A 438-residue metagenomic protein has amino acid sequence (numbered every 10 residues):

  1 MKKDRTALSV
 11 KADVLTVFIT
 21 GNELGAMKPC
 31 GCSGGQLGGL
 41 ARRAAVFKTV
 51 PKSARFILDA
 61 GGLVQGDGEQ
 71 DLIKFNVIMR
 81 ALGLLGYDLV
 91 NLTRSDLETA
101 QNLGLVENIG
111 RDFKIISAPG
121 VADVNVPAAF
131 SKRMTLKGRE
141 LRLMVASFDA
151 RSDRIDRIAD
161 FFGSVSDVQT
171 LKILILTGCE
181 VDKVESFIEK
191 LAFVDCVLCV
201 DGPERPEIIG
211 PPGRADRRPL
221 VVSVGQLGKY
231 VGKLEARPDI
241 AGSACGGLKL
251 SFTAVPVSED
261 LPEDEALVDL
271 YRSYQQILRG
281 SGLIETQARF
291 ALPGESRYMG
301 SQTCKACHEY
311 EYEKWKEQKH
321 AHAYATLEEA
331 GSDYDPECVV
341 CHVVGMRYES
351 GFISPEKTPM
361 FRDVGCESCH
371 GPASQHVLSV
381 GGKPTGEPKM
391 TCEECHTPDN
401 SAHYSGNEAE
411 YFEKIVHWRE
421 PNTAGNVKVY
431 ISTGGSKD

Functional and structural regions predicted by a protein language model:
M1-K233, P238, A244-E263, L267-L270 (+5 more regions): N-terminal catalytic scaffold of extracellular/periplasmic and nuclease hydrolases that process anionic headgroups
L40, F75, D363-C366, K389: Amphipathic alpha-helical segments in well-structured domains
V90, H342, H370, C395-H396: Detector for the Zn2+-coordinating histidines of canonical Cys2His2
P203-E204, S374, N400-S401: Short Gly/Pro-enriched loop/turn and capping motifs at secondary-structure junctions
D216-L220, V224-G225, K229-Y230, P372 (+2 more regions): Repeat-solenoid scaffold signature
P262, A266-E387, Y404-D438: Sequence context of c-type cytochrome heme-c attachment sites
T397-D399, H403-S405: Leucine-rich solenoid repeat scaffolds
